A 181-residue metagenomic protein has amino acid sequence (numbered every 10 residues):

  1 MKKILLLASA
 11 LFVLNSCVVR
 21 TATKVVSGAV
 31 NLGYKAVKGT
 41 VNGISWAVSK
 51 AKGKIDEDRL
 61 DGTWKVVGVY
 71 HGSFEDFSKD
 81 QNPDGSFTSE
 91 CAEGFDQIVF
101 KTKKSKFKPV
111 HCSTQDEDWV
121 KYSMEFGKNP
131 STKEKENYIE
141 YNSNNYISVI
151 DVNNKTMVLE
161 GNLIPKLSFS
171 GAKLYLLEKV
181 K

Functional and structural regions predicted by a protein language model:
I4-V13: Sec-dependent N-terminal signal peptides
T21: BZIP DNA-binding basic region
K24-K54: Post-signal peptide N-terminal segment of mature Sec-exported envelope proteins
V48-A51, I55, T63-K104, S168: Short, solvent-exposed loop/hinge segments that bridge or flank secondary-structure elements
Y70-G72, F95-N154: Contiguous, well-ordered beta-strand patches that form the walls/edges of small beta-barrel/beta-sandwich domains
W119-K128, E160-K181: Edge beta-strand at a domain terminus
